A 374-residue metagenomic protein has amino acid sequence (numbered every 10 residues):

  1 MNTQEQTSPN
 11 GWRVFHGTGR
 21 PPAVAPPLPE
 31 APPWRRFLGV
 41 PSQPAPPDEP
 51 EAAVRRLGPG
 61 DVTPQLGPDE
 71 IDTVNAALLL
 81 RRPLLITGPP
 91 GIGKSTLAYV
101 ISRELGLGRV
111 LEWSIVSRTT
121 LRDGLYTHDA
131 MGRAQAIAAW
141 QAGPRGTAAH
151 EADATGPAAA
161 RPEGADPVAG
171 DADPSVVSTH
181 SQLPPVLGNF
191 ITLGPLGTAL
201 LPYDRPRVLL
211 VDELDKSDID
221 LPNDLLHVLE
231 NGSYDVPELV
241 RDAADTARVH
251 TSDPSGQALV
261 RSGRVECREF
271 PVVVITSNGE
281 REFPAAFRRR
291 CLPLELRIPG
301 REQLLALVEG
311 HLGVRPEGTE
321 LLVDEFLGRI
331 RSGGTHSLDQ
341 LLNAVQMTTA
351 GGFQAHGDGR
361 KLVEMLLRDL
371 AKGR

Functional and structural regions predicted by a protein language model:
M1-R374: C-terminal regulatory/interaction module of P-loop NTP-utilizing enzymes
